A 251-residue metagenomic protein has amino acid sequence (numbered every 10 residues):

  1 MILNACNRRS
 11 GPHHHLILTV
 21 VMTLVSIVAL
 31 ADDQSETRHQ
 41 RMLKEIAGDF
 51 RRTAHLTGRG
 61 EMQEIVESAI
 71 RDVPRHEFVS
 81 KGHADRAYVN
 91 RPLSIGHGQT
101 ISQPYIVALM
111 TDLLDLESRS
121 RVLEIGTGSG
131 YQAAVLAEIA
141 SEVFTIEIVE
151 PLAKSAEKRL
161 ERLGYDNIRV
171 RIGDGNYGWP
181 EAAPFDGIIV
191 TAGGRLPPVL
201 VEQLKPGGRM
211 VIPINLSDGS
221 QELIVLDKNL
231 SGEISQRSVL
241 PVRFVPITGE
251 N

Functional and structural regions predicted by a protein language model:
M1-H13: N-terminal secretory signal peptides that target proteins for export/translocation
N4, F78-S80, P206-G208: Short amphipathic alpha-helical segments with coiled-coil-like heptad repeat character
P12, V20-T23: Compositionally biased, low-complexity intrinsically disordered regions
D32-L123, K154, L230, Q236 (+1 more regions): Class I SAM-dependent transferase core
L113-I234: Conserved nucleotide-cofactor-binding alpha/beta core module
